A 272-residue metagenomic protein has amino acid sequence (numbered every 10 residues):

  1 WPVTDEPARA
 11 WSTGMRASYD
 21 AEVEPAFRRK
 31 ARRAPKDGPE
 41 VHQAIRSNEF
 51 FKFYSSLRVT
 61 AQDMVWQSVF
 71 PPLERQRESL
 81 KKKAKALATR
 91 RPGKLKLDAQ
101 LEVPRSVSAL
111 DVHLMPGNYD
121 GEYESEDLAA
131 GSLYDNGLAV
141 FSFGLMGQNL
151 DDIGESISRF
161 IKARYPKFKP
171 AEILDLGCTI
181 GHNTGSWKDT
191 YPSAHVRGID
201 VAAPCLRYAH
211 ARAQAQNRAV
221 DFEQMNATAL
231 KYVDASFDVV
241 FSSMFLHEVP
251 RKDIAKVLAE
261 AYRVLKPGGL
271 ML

Functional and structural regions predicted by a protein language model:
P35-E126: N-terminal auxiliary segments of SAM/dcSAM-dependent transferases
G147-K169: Conserved alpha-helix/loop element of class I SAM-dependent methyltransferases that forms part of the SAM/SAH-binding
K169-T179: Conserved class I S-adenosyl-L-methionine
L174, H182-A229: Class I SAM-dependent methyltransferase SAM/SAH-binding core
T228-V240: A short acidic, Gly/Pro-enriched loop at the edge of an enzyme's catalytic core that lines a small-molecule cofactor
V239-K252: A short SAM/SAH-binding and catalytic strip from SAM-dependent methyltransferases
A255-P267: A short glycine-rich, Lys/Arg-flanked "PGG" loop and its adjoining helix->strand segment in the class I
G268-L272: Conserved beta-strand signature within the Rossmann-like core of class I S-adenosyl-L-methionine
